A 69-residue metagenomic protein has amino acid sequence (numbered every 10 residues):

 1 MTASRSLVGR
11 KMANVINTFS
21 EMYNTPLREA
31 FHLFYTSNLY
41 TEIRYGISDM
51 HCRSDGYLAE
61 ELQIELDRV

Functional and structural regions predicted by a protein language model:
M1-V69: C-terminal alpha-helical interaction appendages
